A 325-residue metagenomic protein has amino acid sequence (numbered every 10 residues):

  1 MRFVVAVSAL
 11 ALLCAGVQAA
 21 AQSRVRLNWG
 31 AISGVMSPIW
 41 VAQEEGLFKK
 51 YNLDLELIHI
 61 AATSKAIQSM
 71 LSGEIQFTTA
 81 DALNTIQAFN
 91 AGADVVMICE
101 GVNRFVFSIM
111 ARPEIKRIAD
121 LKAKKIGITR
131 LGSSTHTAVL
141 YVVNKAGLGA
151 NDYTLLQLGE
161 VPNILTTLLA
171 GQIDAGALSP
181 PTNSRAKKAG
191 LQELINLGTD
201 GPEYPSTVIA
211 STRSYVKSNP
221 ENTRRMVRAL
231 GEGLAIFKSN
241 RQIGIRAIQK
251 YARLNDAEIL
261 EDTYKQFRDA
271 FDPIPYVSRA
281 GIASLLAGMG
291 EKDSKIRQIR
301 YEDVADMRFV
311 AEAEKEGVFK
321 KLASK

Functional and structural regions predicted by a protein language model:
V5-A15: Bacterial N-terminal signal peptides
C14-Q22: Bacterial Sec-dependent signal peptides at the C-terminal "C-region" and cleavage site
A21-A170, D174-P180, E193-E203: Short, glycine-/small- and polar/acidic-enriched structural segments that line small-molecule recognition paths
L83, P162-R253: Pocket-lining segment of extracytoplasmic ligand-binding domains
S133-G149, Y153, A229-I259, E302-E312 (+1 more regions): Ligand-binding clefts/hinges and TM-proximal coupling segments of bilobed small-molecule sensing domains
K217-Q298: Secondary-structure end/capping motifs
A287-K325: Conserved C-terminal helix/tail region of periplasmic/extracytoplasmic solute-binding proteins
